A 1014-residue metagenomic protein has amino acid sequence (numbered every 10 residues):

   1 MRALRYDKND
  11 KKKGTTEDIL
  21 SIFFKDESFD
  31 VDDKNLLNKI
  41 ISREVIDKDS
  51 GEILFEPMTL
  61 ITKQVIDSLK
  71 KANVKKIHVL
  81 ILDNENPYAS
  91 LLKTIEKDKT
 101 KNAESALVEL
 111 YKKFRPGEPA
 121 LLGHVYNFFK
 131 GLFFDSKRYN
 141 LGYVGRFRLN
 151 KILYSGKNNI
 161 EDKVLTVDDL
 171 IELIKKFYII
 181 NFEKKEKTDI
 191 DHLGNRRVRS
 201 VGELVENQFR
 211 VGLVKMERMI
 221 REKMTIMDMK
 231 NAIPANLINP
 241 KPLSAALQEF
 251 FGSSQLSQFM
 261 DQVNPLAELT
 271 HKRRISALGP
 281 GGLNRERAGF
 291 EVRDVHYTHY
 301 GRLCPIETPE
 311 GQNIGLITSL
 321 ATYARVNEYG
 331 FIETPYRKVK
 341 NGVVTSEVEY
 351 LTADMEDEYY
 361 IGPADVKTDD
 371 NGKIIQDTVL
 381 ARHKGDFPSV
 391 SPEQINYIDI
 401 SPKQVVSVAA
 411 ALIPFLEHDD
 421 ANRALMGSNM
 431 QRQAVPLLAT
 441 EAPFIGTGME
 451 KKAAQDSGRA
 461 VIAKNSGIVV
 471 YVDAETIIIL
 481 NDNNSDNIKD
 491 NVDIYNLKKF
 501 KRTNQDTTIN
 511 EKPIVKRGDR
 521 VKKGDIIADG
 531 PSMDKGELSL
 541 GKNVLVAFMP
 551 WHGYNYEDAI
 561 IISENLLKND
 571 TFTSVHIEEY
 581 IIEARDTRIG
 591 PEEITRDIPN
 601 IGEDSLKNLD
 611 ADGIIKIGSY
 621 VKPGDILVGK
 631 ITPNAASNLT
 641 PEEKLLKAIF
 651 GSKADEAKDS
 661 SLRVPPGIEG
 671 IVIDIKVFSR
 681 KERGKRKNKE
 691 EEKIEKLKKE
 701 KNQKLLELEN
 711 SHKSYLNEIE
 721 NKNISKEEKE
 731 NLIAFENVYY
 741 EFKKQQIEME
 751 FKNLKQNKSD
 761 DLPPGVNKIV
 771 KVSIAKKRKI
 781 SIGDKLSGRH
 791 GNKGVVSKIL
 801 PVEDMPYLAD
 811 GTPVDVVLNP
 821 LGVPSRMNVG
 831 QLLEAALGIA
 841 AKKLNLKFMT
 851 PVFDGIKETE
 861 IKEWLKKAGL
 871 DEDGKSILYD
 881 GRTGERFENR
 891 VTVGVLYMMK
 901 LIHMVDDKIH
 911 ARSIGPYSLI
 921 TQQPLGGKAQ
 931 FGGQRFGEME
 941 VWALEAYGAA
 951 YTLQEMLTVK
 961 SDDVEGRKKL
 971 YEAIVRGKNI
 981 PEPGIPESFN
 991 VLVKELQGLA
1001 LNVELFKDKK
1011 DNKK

Functional and structural regions predicted by a protein language model:
M1-S276, A321-P436, A474, D486 (+4 more regions): N-terminal non-catalytic structural scaffold regions of very large proteins
S42-E44, D49, R285-R287, H296-H299 (+7 more regions): Short, structured beta-strand/loop micro-motifs enriched in basic residues and often containing a Trp
I66, S319, E450, A474 (+7 more regions): Short, surface-exposed secondary-structure boundary micro-motifs
K71-V74, L316-T352, N484-T507, E511-P513 (+5 more regions): Extended active-site and interfacial segments that coordinate phosphate-rich ligands in large catalytic machineries
I81-N84, Y88-L91, L110-F114, V201 (+15 more regions): OB-fold/S1-family RNA-binding modules
S254-T318, Q431, P436-S466, V470 (+4 more regions): Conserved mixed alpha/beta core segments that line enzyme active sites in large multi-domain catalysts
V326, G530-K542, E557-D558, K630-L645 (+3 more regions): Short, Lys/Arg- and Gly-enriched loop/turn segments at beta-strand edges
G467, G518-I527, F548, V621-L627 (+2 more regions): A structural signal for short beta-strand/turn segments enriched in small hydrophobics and glycine
